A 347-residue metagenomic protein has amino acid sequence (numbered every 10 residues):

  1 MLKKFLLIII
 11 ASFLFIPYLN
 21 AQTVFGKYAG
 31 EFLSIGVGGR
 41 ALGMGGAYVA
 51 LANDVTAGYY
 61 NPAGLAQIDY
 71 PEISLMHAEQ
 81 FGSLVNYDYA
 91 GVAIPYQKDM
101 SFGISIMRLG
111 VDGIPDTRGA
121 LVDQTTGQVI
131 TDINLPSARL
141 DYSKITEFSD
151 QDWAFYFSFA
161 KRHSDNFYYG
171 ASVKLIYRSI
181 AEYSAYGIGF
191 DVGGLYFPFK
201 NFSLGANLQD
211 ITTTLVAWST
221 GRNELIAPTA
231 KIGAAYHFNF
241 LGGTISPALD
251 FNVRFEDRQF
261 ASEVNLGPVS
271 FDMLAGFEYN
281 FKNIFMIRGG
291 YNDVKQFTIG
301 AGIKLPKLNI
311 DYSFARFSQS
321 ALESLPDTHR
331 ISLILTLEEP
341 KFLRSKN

Functional and structural regions predicted by a protein language model:
K3-I8: Sec-dependent signal peptide recognition, specifically the positively charged N-region followed immediately by
S12-F13: Repetitive helical segments and hydrophobic/amphipathic motifs
I16-A21: Sec/Tat signal peptide C-region and signal peptidase I cleavage site
Q22-N347: Subset of outer-membrane beta-barrel
